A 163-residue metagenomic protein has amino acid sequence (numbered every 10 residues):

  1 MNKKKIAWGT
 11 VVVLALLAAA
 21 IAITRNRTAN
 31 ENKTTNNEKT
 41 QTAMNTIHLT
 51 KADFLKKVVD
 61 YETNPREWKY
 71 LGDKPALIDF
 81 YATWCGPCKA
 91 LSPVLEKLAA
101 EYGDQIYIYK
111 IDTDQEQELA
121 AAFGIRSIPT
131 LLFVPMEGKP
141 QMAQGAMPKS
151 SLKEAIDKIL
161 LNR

Functional and structural regions predicted by a protein language model:
M1-L55, R163: N-terminal targeting signals for export/organelle localization
I47, Y107-Y109, P140-A143: Structural signal for short hydrophobic segments within the conserved structured cores of catalytic domains across
L49-P75: A short beta-strand-turn-helix
G72-P75, A90-I111: Conserved helix-turn-beta segment immediately C-terminal to the redox Cys motif in thioredoxin-like folds
D73-P75, Q117, F123-L132, M147: Structural micro-motif
F80-V94, S127: Conserved redox-active cysteine motifs that mediate thiol-disulfide chemistry, especially di-cysteine Cys-X(1-2)-Cys
S127, L132-R163: Non-catalytic, surface beta->alpha helical segment in thiol-disulfide oxidoreductase systems
